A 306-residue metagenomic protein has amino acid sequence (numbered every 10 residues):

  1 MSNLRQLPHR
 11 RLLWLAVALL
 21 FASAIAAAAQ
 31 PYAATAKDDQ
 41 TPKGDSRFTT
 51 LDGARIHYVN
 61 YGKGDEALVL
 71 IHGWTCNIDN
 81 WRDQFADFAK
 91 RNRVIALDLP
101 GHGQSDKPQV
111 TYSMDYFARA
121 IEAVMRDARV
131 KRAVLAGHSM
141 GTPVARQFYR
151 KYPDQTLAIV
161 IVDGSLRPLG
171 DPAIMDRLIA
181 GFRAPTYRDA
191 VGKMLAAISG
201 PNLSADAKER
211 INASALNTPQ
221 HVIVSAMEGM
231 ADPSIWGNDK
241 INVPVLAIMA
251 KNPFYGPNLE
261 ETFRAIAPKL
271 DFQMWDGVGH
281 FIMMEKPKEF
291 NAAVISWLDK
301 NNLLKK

Functional and structural regions predicted by a protein language model:
S2-A16: Bacterial N-terminal signal peptides that target proteins for export
W14-A26: Bacterial N-terminal signal peptides
D45, L51-A54, V59, A96-M140 (+1 more regions): Active-site loop/oxyanion-hole signature of alpha/beta-hydrolase fold enzymes
A54-Q104: Conserved HGGG/HGGXW glycine-rich cap/lid loop of the alpha/beta-hydrolase fold
P143-K151, Q155-T186: Flexible "cap/lid" loop of the alpha/beta hydrolase fold
L169-I174, F182-K240: Conserved alpha/beta-hydrolase catalytic His-Asp/Glu region
V245-V278, M284: Conserved loop-alpha-helix segment in the C-terminal half of the alpha/beta-hydrolase fold that carries the catalytic
L270-K306: Catalytic active-site module of serine/aspartate enzymes centered on a nucleophile-bearing elbow/loop
